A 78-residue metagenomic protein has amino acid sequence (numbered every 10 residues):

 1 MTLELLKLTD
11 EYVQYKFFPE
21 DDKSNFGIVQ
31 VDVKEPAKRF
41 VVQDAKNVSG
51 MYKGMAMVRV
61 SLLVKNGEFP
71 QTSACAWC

Functional and structural regions predicted by a protein language model:
M1-T2, G50: A broad, low-specificity signal for short, low-complexity segments enriched in glycine/proline and polar/charged
L3-D32: N-terminal acidic leader/helix
I28-C78: Acidic, low-complexity intrinsically disordered segments
